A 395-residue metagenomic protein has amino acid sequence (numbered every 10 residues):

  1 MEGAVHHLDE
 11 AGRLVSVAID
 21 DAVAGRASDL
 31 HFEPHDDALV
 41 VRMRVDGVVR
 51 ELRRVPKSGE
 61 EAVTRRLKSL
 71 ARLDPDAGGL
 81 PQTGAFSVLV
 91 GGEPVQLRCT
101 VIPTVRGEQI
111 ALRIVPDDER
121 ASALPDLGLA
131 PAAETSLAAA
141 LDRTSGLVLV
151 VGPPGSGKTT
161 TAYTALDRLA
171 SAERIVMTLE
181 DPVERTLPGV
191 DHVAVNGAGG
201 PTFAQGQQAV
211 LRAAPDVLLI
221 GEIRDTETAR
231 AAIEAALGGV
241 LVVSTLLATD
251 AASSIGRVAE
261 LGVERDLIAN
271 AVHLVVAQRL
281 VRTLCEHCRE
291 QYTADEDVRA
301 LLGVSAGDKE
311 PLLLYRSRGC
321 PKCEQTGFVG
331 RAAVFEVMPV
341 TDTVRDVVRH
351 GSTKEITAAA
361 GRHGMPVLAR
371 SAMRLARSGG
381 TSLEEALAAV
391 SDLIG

Functional and structural regions predicted by a protein language model:
E2-G395: Short, flexible helix-loop junctions that flank or precede catalytic/ligand sites
